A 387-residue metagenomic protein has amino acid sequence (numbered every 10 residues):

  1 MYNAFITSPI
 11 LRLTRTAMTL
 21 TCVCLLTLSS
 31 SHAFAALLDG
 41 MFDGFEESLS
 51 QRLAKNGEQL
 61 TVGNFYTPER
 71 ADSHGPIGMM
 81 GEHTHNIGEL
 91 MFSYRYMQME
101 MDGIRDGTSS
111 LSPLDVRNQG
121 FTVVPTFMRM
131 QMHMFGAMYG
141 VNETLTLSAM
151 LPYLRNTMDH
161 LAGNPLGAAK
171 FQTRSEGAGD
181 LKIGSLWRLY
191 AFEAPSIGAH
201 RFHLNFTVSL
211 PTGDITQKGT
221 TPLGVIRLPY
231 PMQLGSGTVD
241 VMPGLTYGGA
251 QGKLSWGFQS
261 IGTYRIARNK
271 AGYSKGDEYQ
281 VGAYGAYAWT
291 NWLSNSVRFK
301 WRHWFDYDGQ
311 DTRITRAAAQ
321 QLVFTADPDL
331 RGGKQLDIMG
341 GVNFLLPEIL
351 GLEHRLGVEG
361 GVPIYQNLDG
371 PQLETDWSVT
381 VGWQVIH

Functional and structural regions predicted by a protein language model:
F34-F42, A54-K55, T61, Y66 (+10 more regions): Short loop/turn motifs that connect adjacent beta-strands in outer-membrane beta-barrel proteins
L60-G75, Q98-M132: Surface-exposed strand-loop-strand hairpins of Gram-negative outer-membrane beta-barrel proteins
H85, Y96, Y139, L151 (+7 more regions): Residue-level signature of outer-membrane beta-barrel architecture
G88, R129-H133, S175-I183, H200 (+4 more regions): Residues that define the transmembrane beta-barrel architecture of outer-membrane proteins
L90-Y94, L147-A149, I183, H200-F206 (+7 more regions): Transmembrane beta-strands of outer-membrane beta-barrel proteins
R95-M99, P152-L154, R188, T207-P211 (+5 more regions): Outer-membrane beta-barrel pore domains and translocons
R105-D115, A271-H387: Outer membrane beta-barrel transmembrane domains
P152-K270, L322-G333: Outer-membrane pore/translocation modules
